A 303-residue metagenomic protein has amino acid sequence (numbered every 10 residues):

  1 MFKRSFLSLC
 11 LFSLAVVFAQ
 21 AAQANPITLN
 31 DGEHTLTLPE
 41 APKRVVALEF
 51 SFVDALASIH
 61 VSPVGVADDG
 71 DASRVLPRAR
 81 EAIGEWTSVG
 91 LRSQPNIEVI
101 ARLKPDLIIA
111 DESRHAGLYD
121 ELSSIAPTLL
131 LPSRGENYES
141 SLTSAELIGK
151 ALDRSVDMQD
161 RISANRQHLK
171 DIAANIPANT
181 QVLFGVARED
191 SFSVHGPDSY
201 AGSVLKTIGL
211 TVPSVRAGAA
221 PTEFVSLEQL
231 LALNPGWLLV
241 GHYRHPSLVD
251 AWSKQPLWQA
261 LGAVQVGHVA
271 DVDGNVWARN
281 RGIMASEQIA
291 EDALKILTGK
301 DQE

Functional and structural regions predicted by a protein language model:
S8-V17: Bacterial N-terminal signal peptides
A19-A21: N-terminal signal peptide c-region/cleavage motif recognized by signal peptidases
D31-E33, V89-I97, A217-L227: Short helix-initiation/N-cap motifs at beta->coil->alpha
T35, G117-E189, N275-E303: Extracytoplasmic substrate-binding proteins
R44-L56, D157-T211: Basic- and aromatic-lined ligand-binding clefts that recognize polyanionic substrates
F50-V99, L103: A short, structured surface patch at a secondary-structure boundary
I97-A110, P127, L230, N234-L239: Proline-aspartate-enriched helix->loop->beta-strand connector
W237-E303: Structured C-terminal subdomain patch of bacterial secreted/periplasmic proteins
